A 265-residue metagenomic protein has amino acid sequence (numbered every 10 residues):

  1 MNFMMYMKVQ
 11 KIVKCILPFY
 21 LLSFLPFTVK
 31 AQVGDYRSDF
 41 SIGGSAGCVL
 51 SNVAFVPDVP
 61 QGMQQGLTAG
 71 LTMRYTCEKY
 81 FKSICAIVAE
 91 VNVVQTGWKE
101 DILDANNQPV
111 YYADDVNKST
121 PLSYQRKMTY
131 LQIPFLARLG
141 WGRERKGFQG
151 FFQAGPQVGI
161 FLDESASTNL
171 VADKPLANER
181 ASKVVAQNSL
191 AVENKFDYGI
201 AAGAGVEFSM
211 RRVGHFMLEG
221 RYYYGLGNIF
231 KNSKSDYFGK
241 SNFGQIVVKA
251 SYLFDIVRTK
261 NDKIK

Functional and structural regions predicted by a protein language model:
M1-R37, S45, A250-I256, K265: Bacterial Sec-dependent N-terminal signal peptides
A31-R74, L253-D255, K265: Short glycine/proline- and aromatic-enriched beta-strand/turn motifs that initiate or cap beta-hairpins
Q32-D39, E78-C85, G142-Q149, M210-H215 (+1 more regions): Short loop/turn motifs that connect adjacent beta-strands in outer-membrane beta-barrel proteins
G44-C48, A69-Y75, V93, I133-W141 (+4 more regions): Residues on the lipid-exposed face of transmembrane beta-strands in outer-membrane beta-barrel proteins
V53-Q64, T96-Y130, F161-D197, N228-Q245: Extracellular/periplasm-exposed beta-strand and loop segments of Gram-negative cell-envelope proteins, dominated by
Q64-G70, I84-A86, M128-P134, Q149-F151 (+2 more regions): Transmembrane beta-barrel architecture of outer-membrane proteins
C85, V94-W98, K127-T129, G140-F151 (+3 more regions): Acidic/histidine-enriched, beta-strand-rich ligand/metal-binding domains
D197, A202-K265: Predominantly the C-terminal beta-signal and adjacent terminal strand-loop region of outer-membrane beta-barrel
